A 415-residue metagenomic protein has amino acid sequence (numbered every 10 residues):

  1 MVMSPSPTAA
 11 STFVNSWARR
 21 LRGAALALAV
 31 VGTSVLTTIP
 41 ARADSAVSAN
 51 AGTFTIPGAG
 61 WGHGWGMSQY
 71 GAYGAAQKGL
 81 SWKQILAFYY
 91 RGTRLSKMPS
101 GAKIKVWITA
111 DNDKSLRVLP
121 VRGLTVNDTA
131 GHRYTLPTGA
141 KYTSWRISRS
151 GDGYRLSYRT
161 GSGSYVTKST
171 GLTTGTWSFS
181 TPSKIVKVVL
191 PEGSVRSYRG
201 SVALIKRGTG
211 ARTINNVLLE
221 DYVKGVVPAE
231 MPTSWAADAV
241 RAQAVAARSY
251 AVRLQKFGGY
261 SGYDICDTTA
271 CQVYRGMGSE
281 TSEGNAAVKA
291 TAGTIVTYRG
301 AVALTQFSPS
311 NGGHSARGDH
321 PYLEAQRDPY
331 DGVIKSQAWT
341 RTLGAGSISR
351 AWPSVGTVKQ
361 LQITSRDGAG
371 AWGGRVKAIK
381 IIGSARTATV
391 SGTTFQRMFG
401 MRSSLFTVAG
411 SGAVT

Functional and structural regions predicted by a protein language model:
V2-T415: Conserved, single-site charged/polar hotspot
